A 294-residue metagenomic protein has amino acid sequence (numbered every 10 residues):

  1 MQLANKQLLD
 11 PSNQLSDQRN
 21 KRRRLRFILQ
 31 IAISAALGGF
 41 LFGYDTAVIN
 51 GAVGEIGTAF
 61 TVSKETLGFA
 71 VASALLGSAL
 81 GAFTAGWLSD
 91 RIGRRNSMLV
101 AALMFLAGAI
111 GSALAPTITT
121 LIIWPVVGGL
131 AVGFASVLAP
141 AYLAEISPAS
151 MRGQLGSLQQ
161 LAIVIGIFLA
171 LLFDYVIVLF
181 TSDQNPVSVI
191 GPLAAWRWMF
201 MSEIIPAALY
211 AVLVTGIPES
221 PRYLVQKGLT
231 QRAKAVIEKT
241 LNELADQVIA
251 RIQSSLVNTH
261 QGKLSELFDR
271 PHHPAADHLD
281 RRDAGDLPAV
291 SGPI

Functional and structural regions predicted by a protein language model:
Q2-I294: Transmembrane-helix signature of 12-pass secondary carriers
